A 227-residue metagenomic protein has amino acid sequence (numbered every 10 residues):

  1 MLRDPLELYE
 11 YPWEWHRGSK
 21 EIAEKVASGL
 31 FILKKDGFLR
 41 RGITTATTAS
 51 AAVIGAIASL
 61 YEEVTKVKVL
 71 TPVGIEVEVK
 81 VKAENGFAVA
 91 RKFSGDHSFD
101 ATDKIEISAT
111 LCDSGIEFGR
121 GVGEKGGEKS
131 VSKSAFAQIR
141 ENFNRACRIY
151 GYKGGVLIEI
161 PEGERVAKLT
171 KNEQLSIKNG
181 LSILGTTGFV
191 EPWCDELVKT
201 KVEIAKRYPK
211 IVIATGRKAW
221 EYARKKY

Functional and structural regions predicted by a protein language model:
M1-S176: Generic N-terminal targeting/processing segments that precede catalytic cores or assembly contacts
L2-A27, R40, N172-S182, T186-Y227: A structural signal for small-residue-enriched, beta-sheet-centric alpha/beta enzyme cores and oligomeric scaffold folds
